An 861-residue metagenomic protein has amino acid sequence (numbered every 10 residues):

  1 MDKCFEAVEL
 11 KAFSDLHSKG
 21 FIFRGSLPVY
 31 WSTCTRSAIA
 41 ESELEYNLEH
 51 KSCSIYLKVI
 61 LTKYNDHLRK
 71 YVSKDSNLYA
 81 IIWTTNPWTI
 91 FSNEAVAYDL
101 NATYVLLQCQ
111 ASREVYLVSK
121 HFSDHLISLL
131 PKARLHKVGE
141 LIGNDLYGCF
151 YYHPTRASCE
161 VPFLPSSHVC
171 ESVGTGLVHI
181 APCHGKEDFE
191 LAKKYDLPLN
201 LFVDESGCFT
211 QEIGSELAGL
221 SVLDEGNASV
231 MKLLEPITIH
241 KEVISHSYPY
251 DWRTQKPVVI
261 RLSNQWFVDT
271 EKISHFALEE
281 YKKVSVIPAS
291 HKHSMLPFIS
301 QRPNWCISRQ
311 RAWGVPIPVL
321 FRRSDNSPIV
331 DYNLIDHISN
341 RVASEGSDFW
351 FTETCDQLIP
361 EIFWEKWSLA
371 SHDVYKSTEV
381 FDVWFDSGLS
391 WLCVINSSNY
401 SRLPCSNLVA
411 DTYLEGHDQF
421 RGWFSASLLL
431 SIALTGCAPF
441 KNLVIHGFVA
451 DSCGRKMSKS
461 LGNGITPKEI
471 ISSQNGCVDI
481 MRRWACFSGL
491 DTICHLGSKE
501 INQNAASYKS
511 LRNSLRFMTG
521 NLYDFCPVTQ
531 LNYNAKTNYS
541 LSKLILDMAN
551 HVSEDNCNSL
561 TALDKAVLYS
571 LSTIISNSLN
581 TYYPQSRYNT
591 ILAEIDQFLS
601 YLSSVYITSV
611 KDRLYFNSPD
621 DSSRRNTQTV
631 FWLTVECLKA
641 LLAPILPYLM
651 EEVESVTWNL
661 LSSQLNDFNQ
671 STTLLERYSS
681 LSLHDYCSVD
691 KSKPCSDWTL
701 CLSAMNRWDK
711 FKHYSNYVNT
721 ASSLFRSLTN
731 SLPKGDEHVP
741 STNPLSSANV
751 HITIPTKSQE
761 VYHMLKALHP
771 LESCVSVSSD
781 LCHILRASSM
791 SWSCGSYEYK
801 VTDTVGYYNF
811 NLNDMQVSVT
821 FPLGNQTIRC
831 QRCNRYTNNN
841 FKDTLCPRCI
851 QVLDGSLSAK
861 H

Functional and structural regions predicted by a protein language model:
M1-F91, F150, C159, V173-I335 (+11 more regions): Residue patterns forming the tRNA-binding/recognition surfaces of aminoacyl-tRNA synthetases and related DALR
D2, L217-A218, S327-I329, N333-S339 (+2 more regions): A broadly conserved sequence feature marking short terminus-proximal activation segments in nucleic acid-centric
H17-L44, L48, H125-K137, L146 (+3 more regions): Amphipathic alpha-helical
G25, F91-G139, Y147, P236-T270 (+3 more regions): Structured, non-catalytic alpha/beta "coupling" segments that mediate domain-domain communication and provide generic
T35, S112, T254-Q255, R323-D325 (+4 more regions): Short Cys/His-rich metal-coordination motifs, predominantly Zn2+-binding knuckles/fingers
S92-V96, L100-D204, T270-F276, L296: Catalytic alpha/beta core of large soluble enzyme barrels
D196-E205, R311-W313, H337-C494: Alpha-helical recognition segments enriched in aromatics with Gly/Pro capping that present substrate-recognition
V243-T254, V259, K282-S290, I362-W364 (+8 more regions): Long, charged, mostly alpha-helical binding arms that flank functional sites
